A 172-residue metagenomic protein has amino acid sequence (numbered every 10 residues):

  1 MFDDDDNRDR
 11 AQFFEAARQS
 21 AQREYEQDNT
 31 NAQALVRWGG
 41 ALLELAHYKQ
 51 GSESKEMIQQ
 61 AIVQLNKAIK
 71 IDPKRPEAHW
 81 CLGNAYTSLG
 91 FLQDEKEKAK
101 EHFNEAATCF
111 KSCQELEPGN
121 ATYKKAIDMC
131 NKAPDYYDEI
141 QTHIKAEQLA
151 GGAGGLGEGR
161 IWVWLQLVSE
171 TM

Functional and structural regions predicted by a protein language model:
M1-D5, D28-K49, K74-Q93, A121-D135: Amphipathic alpha-helical repeat scaffolds of TPR domains
M1-Q12, E44-I58, S88-F103, Y137-I144: Short coil/turn connectors between adjacent alpha-helices in alpha-solenoid helical repeat scaffolds
R10-W38: N-terminal segments that cap or nucleate solenoid repeat domains
F14-A17, A21, I58, L65 (+2 more regions): Hydrophobic/aromatic packing residues within the alpha-helices of TPR/SEL1-like helical repeat arrays
Q19, Y25-E26, V63-K70, Q114-E115: Conserved structural position within tetratricopeptide repeats
A61-V63, C81-A85, E105-S112, M129-C130: Hydrophobic alpha-helical segments of small multi-pass membrane proteins
L116-G157: Juxtamembrane amphipathic/hinge helix adjacent to a transmembrane helix
A150-M172: C-terminal single-pass membrane-anchor helix
